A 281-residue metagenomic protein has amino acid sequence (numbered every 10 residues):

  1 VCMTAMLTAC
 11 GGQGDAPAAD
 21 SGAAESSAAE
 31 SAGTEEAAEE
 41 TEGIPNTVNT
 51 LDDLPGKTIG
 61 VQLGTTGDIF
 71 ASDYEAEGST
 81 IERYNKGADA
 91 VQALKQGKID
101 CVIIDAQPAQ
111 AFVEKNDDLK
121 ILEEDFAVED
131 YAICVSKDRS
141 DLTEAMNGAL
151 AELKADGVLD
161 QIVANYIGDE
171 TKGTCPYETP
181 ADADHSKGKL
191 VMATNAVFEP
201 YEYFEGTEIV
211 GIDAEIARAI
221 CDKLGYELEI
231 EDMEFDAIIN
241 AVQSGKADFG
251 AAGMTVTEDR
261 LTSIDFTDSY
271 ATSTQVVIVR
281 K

Functional and structural regions predicted by a protein language model:
M6-A9: C-terminal motif of bacterial Sec signal peptides marking the signal peptidase cleavage site
G11-G14: Bacterial signal peptide processing site
G22, A32-A37, T41, T80-R83 (+4 more regions): Extracytoplasmic small-molecule ligand-binding "clamshell" domains of the periplasmic binding protein/Venus flytrap
A38-L54, N116-A127, K137, R218 (+2 more regions): Acidic, polar ligand-binding/catalytic clefts
E40-G87, A106-Q110, T194-P200, I209-D222 (+2 more regions): Bilobed "Venus flytrap"/periplasmic-binding protein-like clamshell domains and structurally analogous long
T41, T66-I81, D117, I121-D125 (+1 more regions): Ligand-binding clefts/hinges and TM-proximal coupling segments of bilobed small-molecule sensing domains
T65, A132-K172, E215-K223, V279-K281: Extended ligand-binding regions for polar small-molecule ligands
A106, Q110-N147, E170-T179, A196 (+1 more regions): Periplasmic-binding protein-like
